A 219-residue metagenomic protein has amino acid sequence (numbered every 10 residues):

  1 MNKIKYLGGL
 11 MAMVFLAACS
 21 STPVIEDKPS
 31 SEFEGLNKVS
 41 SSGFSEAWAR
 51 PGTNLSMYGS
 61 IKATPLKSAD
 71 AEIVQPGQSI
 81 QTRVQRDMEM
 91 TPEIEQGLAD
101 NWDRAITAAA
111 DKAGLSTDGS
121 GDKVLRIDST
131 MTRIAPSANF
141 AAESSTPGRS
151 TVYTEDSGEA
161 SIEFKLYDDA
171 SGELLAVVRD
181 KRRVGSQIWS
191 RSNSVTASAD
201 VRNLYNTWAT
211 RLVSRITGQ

Functional and structural regions predicted by a protein language model:
M1-G8: Bacterial N-terminal signal peptides that target proteins for export
F15-A18: C-terminal motif of bacterial Sec signal peptides marking the signal peptidase cleavage site
S20-A49, S157-A160, A170-V177, K181-Q219: C-terminal/domain-edge helix-coil "capping" segments
S20-A99, I216-Q219: A structural "domain/chain start" motif
P65-K67, M131-A135, D180-R182: A mature extracytoplasmic/lumenal domain signature
Q85-A99, G114-S116, R191-A199: Second-shell loop/turn segments in exported
E95, A99, D103, T107-A110 (+3 more regions): Extracytoplasmic/secreted envelope proteins and their assembly/folding machinery, especially bacterial periplasmic
A108-E173, S190-R191, V195: Surface-exposed short loop/turn segments
